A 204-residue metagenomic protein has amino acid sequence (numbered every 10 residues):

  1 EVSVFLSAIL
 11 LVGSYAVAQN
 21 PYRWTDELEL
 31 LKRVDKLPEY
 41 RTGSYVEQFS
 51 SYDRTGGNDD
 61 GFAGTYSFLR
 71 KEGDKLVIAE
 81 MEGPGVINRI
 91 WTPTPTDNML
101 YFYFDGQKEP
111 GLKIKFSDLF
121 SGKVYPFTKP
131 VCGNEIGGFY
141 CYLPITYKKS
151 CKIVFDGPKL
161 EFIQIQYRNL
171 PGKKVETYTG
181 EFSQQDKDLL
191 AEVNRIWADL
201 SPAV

Functional and structural regions predicted by a protein language model:
V2-S3, I90: Short, compositionally stereotyped local motifs that mark structural "simplifiers"
S3-G13: Bacterial N-terminal signal peptides
S14-A18: Sec/Tat signal peptide C-region and signal peptidase I cleavage site
Q19-V204: Beta-strand-centric surfaces of beta-sandwich/beta-rich domains
